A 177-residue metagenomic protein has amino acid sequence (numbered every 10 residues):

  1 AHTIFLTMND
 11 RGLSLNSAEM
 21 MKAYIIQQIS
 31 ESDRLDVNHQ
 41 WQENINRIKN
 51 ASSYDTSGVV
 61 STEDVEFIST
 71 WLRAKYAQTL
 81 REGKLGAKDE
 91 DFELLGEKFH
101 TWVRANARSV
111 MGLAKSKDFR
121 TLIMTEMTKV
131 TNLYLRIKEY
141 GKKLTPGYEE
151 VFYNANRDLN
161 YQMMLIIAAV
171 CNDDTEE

Functional and structural regions predicted by a protein language model:
A1-E177: Polyanionic (Asp/Glu-rich) segments that form extended negatively charged tracts
